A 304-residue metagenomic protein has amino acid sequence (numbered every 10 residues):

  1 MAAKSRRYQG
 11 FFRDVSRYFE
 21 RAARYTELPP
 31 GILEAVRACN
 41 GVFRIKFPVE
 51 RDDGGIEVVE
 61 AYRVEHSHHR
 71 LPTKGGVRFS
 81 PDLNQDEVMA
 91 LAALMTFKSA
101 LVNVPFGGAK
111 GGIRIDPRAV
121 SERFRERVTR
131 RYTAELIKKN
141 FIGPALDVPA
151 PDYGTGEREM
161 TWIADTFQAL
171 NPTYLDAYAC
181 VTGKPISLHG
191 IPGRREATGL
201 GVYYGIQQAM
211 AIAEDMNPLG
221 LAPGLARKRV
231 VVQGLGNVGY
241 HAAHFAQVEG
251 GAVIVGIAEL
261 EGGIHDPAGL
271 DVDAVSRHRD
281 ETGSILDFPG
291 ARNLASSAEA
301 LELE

Functional and structural regions predicted by a protein language model:
A2-K46: Short, Gly/Pro- and small/polar-rich lid/capping loops
F11-Y18, L28, I32, N84-E87 (+9 more regions): General structural feature for long, well-ordered alpha-helical segments within catalytic domains of soluble enzymes
F19, A23-E27, A92-S99, T129-P144 (+8 more regions): Structural signal for hydrophobic packing residues in well-ordered secondary-structure cores of soluble enzyme domains
G41-F47, E57-E60, K228-V231, G250-V253: Structural beta-strand/beta-sheet cores of well-ordered domains, especially the beta-sheet scaffolds that support
I45-D53, V58-S121: Glycine-rich, N-terminal phosphate-binding loop and its surrounding beta-alpha-beta segment
E50-D52, R63-S67, N84, V120 (+5 more regions): Short, glycine-/Ser/Thr-/acidic-enriched flexible segments
S80, S99-A226: Glycine/serine-rich phosphate-binding loop and adjoining beta1-alpha1 elements at the start of nucleotide-handling
H189-E304: Glycine-rich phosphate/diphosphate-binding loop of Rossmann-like nucleotide-binding domains
